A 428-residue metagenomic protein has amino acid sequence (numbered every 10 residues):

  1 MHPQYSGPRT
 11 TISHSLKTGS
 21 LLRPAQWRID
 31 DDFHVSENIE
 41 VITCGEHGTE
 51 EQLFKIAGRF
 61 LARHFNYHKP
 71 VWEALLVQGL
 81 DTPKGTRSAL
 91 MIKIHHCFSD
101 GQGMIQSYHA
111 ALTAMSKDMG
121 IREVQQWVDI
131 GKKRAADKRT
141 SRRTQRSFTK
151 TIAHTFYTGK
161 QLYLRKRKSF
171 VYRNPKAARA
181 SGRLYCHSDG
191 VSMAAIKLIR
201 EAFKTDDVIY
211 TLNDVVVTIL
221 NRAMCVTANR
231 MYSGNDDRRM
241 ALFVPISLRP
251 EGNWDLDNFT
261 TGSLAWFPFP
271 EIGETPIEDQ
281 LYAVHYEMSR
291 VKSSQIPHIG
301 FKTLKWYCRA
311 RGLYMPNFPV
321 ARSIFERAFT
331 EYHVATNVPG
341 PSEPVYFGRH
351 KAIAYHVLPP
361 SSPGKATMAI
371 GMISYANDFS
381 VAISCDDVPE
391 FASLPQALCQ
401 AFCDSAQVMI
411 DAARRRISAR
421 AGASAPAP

Functional and structural regions predicted by a protein language model:
M1, L398-F402: Short amphipathic alpha-helices in soluble, non-transmembrane regions that often serve as interface/regulatory elements
M1-S6, I383: N-terminal low-complexity, Ser/Thr- and acidic-residue-enriched intrinsically disordered segments
G7-T11: A common structural microfeature
H14-A366, I373-A376, D386-A392, C399 (+3 more regions): Soluble acyl-CoA-dependent acyltransferase catalytic core bearing the H(X)4D motif
